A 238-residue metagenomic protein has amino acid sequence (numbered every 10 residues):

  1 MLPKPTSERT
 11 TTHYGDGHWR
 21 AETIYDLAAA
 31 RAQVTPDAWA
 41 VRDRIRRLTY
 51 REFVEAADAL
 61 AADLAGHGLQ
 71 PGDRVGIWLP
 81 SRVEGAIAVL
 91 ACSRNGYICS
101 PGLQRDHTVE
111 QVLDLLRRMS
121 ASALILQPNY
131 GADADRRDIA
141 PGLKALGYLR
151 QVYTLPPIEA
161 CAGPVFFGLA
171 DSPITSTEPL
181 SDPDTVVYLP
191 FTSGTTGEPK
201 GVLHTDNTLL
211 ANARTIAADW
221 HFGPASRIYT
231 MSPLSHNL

Functional and structural regions predicted by a protein language model:
M1-A21: Flexible, non-catalytic linker and terminal segments flanking ANL/adenylate-forming cores
P3-P5, R9, D26-T49, I158: AMP-dependent adenylate-forming
D16-R20, D37-L90, H107-L113, F166-G168 (+2 more regions): Conserved AMP-binding/adenylate-forming core of the ANL superfamily
A21, P36, T154, D171-F191 (+3 more regions): Conserved pre-ATP/AMP-binding loop-to-beta segment of ANL
A28-A29, A65, V83-L103, Q111-L113 (+2 more regions): Hydrophobic alpha-helical segments in the ANL/AMP-binding
H67, N95-F167: Structural core segment of the AMP-binding/adenylate-forming
V75, C92, V186, T192-T195 (+2 more regions): Conserved S/T- and glycine-rich ATP-binding loop of Class I adenylate-forming
I77, W220-L238: Conserved AMP-binding loop of ANL adenylate-forming enzymes
